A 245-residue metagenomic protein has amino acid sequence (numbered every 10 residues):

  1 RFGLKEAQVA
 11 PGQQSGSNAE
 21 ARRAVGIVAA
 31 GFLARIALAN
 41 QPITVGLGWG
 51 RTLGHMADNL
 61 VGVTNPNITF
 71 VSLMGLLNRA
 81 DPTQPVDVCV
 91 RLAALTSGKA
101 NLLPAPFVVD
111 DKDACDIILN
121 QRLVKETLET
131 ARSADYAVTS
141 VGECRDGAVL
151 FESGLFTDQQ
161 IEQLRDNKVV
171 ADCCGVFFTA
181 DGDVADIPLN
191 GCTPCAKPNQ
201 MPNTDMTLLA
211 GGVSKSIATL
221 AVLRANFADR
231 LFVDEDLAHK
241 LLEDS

Functional and structural regions predicted by a protein language model:
R1-K112, S216-I217, R224-S245: N-terminal active-site beta-alpha-beta segment that forms phosphate/nucleotide-binding and substrate-recognition loops
L76-S245: Conserved phosphate- and dinucleotide-binding cores of soluble alpha/beta proteins, encompassing both enzyme active
